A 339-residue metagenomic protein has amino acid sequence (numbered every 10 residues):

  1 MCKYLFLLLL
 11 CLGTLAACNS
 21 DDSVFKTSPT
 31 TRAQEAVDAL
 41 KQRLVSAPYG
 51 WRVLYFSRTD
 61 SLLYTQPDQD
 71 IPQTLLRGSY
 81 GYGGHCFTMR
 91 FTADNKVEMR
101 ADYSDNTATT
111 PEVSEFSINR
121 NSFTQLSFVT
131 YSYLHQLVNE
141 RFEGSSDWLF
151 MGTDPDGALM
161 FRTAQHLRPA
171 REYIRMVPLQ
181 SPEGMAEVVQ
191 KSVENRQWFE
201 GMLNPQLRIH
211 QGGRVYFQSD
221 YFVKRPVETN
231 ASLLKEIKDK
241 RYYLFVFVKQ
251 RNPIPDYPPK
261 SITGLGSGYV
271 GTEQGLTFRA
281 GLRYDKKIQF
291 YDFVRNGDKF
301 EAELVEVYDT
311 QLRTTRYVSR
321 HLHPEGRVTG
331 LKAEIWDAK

Functional and structural regions predicted by a protein language model:
M1-F6: Bacterial N-terminal signal peptides that target proteins for export
T14-A17: C-terminal motif of bacterial Sec signal peptides marking the signal peptidase cleavage site
N19-E115, F123, E183-F199: Acidic/polar, low-complexity intrinsically disordered N-terminal segments immediately downstream of a Sec signal
S23-G50, T272-K339: Hydrophilic extracytoplasmic domains
S23-T30, A158-R208, E306-K339: Edge beta-strand at a domain terminus
D68-F123, V215-A280: N-terminal glycine/threonine-rich, aromatic-flanked beta-hairpin/loop signature
V129-S146, Q289: A cross-kingdom feature marking solvent-exposed beta-strand/loop segments within repeated, beta-rich binding/scaffold
G184-K240: Elongated scaffolding segments in large macromolecular assemblies, built predominantly from amphipathic alpha-helices
